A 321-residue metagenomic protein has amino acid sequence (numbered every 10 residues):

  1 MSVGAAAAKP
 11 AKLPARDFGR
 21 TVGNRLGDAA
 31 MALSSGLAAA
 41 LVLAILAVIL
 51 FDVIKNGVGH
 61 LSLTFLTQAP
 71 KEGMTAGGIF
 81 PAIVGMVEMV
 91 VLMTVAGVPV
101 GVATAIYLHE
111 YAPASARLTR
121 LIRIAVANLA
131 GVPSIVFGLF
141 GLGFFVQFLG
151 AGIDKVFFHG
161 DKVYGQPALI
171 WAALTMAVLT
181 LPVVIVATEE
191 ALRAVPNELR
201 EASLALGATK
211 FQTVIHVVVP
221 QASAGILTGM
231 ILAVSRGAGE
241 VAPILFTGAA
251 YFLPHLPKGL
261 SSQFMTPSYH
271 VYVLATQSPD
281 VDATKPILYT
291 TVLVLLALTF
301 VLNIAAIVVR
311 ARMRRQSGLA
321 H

Functional and structural regions predicted by a protein language model:
P10-L37, F51-M93, S115-A116, H159-K162 (+1 more regions): Periplasmic/extracellular loop-to-transmembrane helix junction in inner-membrane transport proteins
A44, I49, M86, V90 (+8 more regions): Hydrophobic positions within alpha-helical transmembrane segments of bacterial inner-membrane proteins
L63-G77, F137-L179, G248-A249, K258-S261: Membrane-interfacial helix termini and adjacent extracytoplasmic/periplasmic loops of multi-pass transporters
P70-G77, I244-L296: Interhelical loop and adjacent transmembrane-helix boundary motif in polytopic membrane transport permeases
M93-V126, L139-F140, Q147, A306-R315: Transmembrane-helix boundary motif in ABC transporter permease subunits
T94, V184-T188, L192-P196, L204 (+1 more regions): Transmembrane alpha-helices
G97-V100, T104, V126-S134, V163-E189 (+2 more regions): Faces of alpha-helical transmembrane segments in polytopic inner-membrane proteins
E189-R200, L204, I231, V273-H321: C-terminal transmembrane helix and the adjacent membrane-cytosol boundary/short C-terminal tail of inner/organellar
